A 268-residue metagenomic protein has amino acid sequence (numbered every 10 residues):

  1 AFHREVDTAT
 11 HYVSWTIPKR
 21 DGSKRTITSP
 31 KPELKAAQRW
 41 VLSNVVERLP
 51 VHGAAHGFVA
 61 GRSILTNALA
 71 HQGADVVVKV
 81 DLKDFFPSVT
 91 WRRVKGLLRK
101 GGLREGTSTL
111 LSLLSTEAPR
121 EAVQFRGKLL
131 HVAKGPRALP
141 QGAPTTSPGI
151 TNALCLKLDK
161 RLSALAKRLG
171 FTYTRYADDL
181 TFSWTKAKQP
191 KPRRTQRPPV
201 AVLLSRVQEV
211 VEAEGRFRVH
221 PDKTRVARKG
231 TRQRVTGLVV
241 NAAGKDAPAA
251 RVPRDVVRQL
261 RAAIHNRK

Functional and structural regions predicted by a protein language model:
A1, L34, Q38, V51 (+6 more regions): Alpha-helix initiation and N-capping motif
A1-W15: Non-catalytic, polymerase-adjacent accessory regions of viral genome-replication enzymes
S14-G57, A118-A138, G142: Glycine/proline-rich, flexible active-site/cofactor-binding loop segments that harbor closely spaced acidic
K19-G22, T185, A242-A243: Short acidic-glycine loop/turn motifs at beta-strand connectors
L34-F86: Active-site-proximal segment of RNA-dependent polymerases
V41, S147, G237: A residue-level signal for conserved active-site and pocket-lining positions in enzyme catalytic cores
Q72-A177, T181-R232, K268: Conserved polymerase palm-domain catalytic core
R234-K268: Active-site and adjacent loop segments of nucleotide-processing enzymes that use two-metal-ion phosphate chemistry
